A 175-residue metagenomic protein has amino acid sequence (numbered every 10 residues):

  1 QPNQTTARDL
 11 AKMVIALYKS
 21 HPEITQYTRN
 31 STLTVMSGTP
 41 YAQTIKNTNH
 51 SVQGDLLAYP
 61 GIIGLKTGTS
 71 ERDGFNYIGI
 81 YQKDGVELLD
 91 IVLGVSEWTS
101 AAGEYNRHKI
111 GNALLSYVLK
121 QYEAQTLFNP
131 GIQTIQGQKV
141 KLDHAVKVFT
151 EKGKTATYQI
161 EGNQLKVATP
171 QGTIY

Functional and structural regions predicted by a protein language model:
P2-Y175: Domain-terminus/edge residues, biased toward the C-terminal soluble/receptor-binding domains of extracytoplasmic
